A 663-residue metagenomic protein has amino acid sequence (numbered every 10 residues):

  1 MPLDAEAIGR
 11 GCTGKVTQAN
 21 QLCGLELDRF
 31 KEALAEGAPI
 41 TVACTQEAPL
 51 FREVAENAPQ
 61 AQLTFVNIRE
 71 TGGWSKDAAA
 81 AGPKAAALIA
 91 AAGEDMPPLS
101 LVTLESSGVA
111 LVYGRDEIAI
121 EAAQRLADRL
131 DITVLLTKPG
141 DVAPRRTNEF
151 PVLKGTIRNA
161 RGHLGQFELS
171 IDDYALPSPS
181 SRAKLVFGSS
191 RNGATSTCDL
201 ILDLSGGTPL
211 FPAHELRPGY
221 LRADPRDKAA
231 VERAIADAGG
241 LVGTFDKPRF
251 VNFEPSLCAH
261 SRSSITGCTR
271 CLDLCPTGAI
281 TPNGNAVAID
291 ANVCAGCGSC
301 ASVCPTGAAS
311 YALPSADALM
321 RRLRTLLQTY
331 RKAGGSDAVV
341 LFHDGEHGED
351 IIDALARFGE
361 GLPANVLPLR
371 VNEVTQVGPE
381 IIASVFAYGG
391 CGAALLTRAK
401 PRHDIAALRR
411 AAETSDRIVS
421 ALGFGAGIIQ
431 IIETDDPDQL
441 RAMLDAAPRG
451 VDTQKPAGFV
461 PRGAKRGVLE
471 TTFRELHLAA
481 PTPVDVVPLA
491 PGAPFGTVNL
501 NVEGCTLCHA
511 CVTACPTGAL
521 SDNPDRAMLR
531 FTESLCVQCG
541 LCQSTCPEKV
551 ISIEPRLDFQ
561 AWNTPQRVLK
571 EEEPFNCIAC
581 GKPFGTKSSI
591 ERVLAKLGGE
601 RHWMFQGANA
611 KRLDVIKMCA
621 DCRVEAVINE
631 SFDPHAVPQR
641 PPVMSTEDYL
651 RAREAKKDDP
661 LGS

Functional and structural regions predicted by a protein language model:
M1-D131, L135-L274, G278, D337-D350 (+8 more regions): Ferredoxin-type iron-sulfur electron-transfer modules and their immediate structural context
T103, S256, S299-S384, Y388 (+2 more regions): Flanking helices and flexible, charged tails adjoining ferredoxin-like Fe-S electron-transfer domains in multi-subunit
D116-E117, C294, S299, C536: Residue-level detector of alpha-helix initiation sites
G278-A279, G298, G307-A308, H509 (+3 more regions): Glycine-centered, phosphate/nucleic-acid-interacting loop/turn motifs that mediate DNA/RNA or nucleotide
G284-N285, R526, S589: Short glycine/acidic-rich loop motifs that flank beta-strands on beta-rich extracellular proteins
G284-R324, A394, A399-A411, I428-T434: Terminal amphipathic helices with adjacent charged low-complexity linkers/tails
A288-I289, R530-T532: Accessory beta->alpha helical hairpin/"wing" motif in late/C-terminal subdomains of nucleic-acid enzymes
D522-R530: A cross-kingdom feature marking solvent-exposed beta-strand/loop segments within repeated, beta-rich binding/scaffold
